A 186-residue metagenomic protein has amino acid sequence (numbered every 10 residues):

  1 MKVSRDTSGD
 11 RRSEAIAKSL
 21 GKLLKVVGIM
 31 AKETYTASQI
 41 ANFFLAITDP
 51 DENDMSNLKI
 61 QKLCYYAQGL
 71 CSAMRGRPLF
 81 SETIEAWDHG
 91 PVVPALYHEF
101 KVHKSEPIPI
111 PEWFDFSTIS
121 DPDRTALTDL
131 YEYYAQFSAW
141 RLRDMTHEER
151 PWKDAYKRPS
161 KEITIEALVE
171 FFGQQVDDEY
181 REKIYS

Functional and structural regions predicted by a protein language model:
M1-S186: Domain-edge interaction signal
